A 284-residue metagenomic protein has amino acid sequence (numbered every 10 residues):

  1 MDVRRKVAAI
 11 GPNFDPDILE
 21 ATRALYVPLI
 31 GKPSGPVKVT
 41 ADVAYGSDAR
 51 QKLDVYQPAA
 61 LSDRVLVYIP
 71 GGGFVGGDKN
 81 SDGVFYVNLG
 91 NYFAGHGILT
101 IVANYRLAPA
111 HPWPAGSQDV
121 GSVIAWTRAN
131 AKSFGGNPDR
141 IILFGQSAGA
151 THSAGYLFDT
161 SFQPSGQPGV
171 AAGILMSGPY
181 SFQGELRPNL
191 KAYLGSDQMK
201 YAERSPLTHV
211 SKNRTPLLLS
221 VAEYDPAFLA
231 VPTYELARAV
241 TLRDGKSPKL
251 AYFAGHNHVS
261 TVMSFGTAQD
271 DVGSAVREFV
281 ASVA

Functional and structural regions predicted by a protein language model:
A8-L61: N-terminal cap/lid segment of alpha/beta-hydrolase-fold proteins
P28-G35, G178-H209, T215: Mobile cap/lid helix-loop segments that gate and shape the active-site cleft of serine hydrolases
D63-G73: Short beta-strand element of the alpha/beta-hydrolase
K79-L89, H96, I101-P138, T267: Catalytic nucleophile-loop/oxyanion-hole region of alpha/beta-hydrolase and closely related hydrolase-like folds
S122-N189, Y201-A202: Primarily recognizes the serine-hydrolase "nucleophile elbow" in alpha/beta-hydrolase and SGNH/GDSL folds
N213, L219-V221: Short beta-strand/loop motif that positions the catalytic acidic residue of the alpha/beta-hydrolase fold
S220, Y234, L242-A284: C-terminal catalytic histidine-bearing segment of alpha/beta-hydrolase fold enzymes
P226-E235: Conserved alpha/beta-hydrolase "acid-adjacent" motif
